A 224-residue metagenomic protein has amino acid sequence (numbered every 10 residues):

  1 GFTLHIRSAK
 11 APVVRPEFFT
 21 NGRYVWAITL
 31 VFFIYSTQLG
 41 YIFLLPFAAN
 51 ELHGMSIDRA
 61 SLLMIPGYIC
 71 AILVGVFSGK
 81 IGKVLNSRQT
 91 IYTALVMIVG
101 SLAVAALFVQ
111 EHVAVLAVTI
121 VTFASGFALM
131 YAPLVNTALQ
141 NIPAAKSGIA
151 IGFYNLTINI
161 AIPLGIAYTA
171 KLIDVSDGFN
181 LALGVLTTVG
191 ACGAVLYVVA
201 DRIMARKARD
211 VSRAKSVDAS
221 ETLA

Functional and structural regions predicted by a protein language model:
G1-A9, D174: Structural signal for alpha-helical transmembrane segments and their membrane-water exit/capping regions in multi-pass
A11-A208: 12-transmembrane solute porter fold
A200-A224: Intrinsic disorder in cytosolic terminal tails and internal cytosolic loops of multi-pass membrane transporters
